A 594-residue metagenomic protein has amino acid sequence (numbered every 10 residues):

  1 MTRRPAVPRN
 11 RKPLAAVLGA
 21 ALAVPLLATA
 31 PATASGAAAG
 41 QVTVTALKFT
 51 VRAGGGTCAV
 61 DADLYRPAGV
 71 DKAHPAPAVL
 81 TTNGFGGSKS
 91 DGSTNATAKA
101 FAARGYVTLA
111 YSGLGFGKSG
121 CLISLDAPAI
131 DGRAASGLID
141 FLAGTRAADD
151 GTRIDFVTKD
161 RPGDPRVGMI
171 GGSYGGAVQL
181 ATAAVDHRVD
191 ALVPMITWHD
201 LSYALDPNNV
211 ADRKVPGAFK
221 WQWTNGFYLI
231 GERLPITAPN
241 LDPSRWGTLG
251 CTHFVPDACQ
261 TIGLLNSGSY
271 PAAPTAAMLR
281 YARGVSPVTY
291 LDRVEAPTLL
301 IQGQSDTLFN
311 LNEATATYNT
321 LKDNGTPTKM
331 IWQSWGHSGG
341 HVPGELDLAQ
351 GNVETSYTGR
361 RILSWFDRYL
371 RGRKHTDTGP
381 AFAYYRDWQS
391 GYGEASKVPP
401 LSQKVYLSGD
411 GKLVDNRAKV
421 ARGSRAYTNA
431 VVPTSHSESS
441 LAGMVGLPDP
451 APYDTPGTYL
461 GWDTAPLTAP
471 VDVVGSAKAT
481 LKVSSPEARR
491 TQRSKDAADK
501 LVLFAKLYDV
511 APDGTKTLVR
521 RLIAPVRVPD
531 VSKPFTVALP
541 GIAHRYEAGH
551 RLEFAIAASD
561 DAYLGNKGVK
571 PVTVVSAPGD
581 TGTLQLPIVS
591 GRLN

Functional and structural regions predicted by a protein language model:
M1-G36: Secretory targeting and sorting signals
A37-H74, L467-A469: N-terminal cap/lid segment of alpha/beta-hydrolase-fold proteins
H74-K159, D164-P165, V342-A349, K500-V502 (+1 more regions): Cap/lid segment of the alpha/beta-hydrolase catalytic domain
A103, G132, F141-G144, A148-R153 (+4 more regions): Accessory cap/linker subdomain of secreted extracellular hydrolases
V294, L300-Q302, D306: Short beta-strand/loop motif that positions the catalytic acidic residue of the alpha/beta-hydrolase fold
T307-E313: Conserved alpha/beta-hydrolase "acid-adjacent" motif
L321-G340, G344: Catalytic histidine neighborhood in serine/cysteine hydrolases with alpha/beta-hydrolase-type architecture
D347-N594: C-terminal, loop-rich substrate-recognition/catalytic regions characterized by aromatic stacking residues
